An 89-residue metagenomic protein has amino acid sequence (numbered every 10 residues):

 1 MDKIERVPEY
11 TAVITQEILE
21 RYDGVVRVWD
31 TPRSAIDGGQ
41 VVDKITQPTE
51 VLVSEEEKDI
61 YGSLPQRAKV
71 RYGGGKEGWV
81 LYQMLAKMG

Functional and structural regions predicted by a protein language model:
M1-S34, G38-Q47, S54-E57, Y61-L64 (+1 more regions): SH3-family beta-barrel domains
V51-V53, G75: Hydrophobic/aromatic side chains embedded in well-ordered alpha-helices
A68-Y72: SH3/SH3-like beta-barrel fold
G73-G74, G89: Short strand-coil-strand connectors
G74-M84: A short macromolecule-binding patch
